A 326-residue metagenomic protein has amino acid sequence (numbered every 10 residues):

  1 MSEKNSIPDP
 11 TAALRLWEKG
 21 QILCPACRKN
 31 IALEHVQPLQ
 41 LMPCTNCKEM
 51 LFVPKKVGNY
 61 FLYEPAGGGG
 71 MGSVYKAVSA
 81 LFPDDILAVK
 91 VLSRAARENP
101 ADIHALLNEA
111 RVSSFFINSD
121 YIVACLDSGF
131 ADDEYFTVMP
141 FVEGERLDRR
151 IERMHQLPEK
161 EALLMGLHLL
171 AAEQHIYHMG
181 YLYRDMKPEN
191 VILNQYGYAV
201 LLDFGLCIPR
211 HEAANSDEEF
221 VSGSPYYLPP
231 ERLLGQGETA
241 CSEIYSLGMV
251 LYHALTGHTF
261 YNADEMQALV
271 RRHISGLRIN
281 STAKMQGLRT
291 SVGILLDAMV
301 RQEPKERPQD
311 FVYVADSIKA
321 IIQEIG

Functional and structural regions predicted by a protein language model:
S93-F115: AlphaC helix of the eukaryotic protein kinase fold
S128: Activation-segment/catalytic-loop signature of the eukaryotic protein kinase fold
D132-R146: Conserved short submotifs of the Hanks-type protein kinase catalytic core that shape the nucleotide-binding pocket
M165-G166: Activation segment signature within eukaryotic-like protein kinase domains
A171-Y181: Protein kinase catalytic-loop region centered on the HRD/HxD motif
D217-E231: Conserved activation segment of eukaryotic-like protein kinases, specifically the C-terminal portion of the activation
